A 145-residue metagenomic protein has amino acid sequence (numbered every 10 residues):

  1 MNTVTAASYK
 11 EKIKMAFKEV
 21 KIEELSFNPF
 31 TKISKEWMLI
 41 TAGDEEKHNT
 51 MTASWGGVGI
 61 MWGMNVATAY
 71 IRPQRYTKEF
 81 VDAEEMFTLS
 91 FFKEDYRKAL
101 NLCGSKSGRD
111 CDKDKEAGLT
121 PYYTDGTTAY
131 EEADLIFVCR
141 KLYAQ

Functional and structural regions predicted by a protein language model:
V4-Q145: Active-site-proximal mixed secondary-structure blocks
